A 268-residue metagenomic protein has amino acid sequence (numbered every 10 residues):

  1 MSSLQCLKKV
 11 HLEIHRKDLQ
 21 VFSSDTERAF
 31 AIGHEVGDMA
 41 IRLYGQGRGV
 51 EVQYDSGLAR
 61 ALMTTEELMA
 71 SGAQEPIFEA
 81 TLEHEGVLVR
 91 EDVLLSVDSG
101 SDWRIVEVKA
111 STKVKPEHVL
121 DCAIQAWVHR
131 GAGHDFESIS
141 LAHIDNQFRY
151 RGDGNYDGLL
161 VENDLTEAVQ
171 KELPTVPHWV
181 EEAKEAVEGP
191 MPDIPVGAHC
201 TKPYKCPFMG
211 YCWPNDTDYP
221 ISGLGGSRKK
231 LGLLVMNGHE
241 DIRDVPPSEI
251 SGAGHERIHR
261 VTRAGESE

Functional and structural regions predicted by a protein language model:
M1-S101, P220, G226-E266: Metal-dependent nuclease catalytic cores that hydrolyze phosphodiester bonds in DNA/RNA, characterized by
H34, P116-V119, A123, G225-R228: Conserved structured core elements
E35, M39, I124, T175-E182 (+1 more regions): Long, highly charged amphipathic alpha-helices
G57-D153: Well-ordered mid-protein domain cores that form the structural environment of catalytic cofactors
K113-P116, V128-M209, N215: Metal-dependent nuclease catalytic regions and adjoining charged, substrate-binding loops involved in nucleic-acid end
